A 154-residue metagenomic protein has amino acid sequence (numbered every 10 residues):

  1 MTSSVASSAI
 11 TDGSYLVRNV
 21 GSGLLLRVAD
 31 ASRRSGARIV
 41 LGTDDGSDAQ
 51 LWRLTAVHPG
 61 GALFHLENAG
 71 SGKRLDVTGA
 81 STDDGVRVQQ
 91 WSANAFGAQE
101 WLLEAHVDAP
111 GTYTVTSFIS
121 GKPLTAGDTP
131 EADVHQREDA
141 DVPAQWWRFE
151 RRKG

Functional and structural regions predicted by a protein language model:
M1-G154: Lectin-like carbohydrate-binding module/patch detector with strong preference for beta-trefoil
